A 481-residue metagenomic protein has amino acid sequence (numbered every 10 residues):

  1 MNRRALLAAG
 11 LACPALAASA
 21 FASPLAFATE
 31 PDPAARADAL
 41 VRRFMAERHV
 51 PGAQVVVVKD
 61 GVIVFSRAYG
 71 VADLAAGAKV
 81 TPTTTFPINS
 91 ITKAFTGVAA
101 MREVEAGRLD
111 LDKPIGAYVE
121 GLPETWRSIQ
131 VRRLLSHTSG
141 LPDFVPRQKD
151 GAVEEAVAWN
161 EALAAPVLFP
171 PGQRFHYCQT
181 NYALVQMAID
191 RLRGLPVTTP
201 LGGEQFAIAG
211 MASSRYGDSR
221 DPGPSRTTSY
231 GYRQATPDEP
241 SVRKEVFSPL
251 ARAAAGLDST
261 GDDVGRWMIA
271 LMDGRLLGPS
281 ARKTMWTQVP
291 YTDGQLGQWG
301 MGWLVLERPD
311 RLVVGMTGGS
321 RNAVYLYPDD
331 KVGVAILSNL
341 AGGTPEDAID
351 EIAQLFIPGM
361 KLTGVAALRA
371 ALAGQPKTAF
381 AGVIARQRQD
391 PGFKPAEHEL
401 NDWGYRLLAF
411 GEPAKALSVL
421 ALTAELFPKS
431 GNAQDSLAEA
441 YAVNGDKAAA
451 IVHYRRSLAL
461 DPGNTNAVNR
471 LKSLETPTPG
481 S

Functional and structural regions predicted by a protein language model:
M1-C13: N-terminal secretory signal peptides and thylakoid transit peptides that target proteins across membranes
E30-F86, D110-K113, E155: Short, conserved catalytic-motif segment at the N-terminal edge
D38-F44, V55, G61, T84-D112 (+3 more regions): Active-site SXXK
Y69-L74, W126-G318: Short, surface-exposed loop or secondary-structure junction motifs that flank catalytic or metal-binding residues
L340-F410: Short, gly/Ser/Thr-rich active-site loops of penicillin-recognizing serine hydrolases
